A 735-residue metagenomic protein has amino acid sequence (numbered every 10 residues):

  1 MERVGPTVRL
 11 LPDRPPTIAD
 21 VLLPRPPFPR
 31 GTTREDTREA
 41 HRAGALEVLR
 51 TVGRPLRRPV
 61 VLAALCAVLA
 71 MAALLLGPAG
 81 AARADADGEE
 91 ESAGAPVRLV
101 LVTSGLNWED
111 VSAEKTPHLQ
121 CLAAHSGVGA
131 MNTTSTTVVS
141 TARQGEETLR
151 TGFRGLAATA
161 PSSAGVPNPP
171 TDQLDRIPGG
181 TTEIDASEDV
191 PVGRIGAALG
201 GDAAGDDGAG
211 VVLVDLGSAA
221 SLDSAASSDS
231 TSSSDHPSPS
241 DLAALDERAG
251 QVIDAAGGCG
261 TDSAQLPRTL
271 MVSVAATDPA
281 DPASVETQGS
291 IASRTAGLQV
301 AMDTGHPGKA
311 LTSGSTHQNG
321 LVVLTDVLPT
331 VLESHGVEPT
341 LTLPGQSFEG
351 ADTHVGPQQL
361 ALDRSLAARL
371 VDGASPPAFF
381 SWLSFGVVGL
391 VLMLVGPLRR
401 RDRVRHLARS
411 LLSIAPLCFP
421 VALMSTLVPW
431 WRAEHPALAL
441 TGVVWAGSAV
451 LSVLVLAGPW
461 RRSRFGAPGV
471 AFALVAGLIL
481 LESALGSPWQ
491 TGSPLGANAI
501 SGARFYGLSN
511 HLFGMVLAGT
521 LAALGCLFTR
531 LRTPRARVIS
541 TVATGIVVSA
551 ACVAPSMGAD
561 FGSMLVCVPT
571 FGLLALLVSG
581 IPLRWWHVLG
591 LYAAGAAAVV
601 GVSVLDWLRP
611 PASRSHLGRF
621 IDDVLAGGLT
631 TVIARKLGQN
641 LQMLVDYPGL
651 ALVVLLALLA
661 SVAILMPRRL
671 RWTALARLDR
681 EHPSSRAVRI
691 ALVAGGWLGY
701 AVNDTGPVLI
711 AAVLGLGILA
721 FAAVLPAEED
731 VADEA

Functional and structural regions predicted by a protein language model:
A73-S92, T426-L427, W431: C-terminal region of N-terminal signal peptides and the immediate post-cleavage residues of exported proteins
R83-D372: Soluble extramembrane regions of membrane proteins in the secretory/endomembrane system
D363-A499, L512-L524: Core alpha-helical transmembrane segments of integral membrane proteins
R369-A378, A497-V516, D622-A651: Short aromatic-rich membrane-water interface segments that cap or initiate transmembrane helices in multi-pass membrane
G386-V391, G442-P459, S509-F528, C567-V578 (+2 more regions): Hydrophobic cores of alpha-helical transmembrane segments in multi-pass inner/ER membrane proteins, independent
R401-L417, R462-A473, P534-V542, W586-L589 (+1 more regions): Membrane-interfacial loop-to-transmembrane alpha-helix junctions, especially the N-terminal start
P429-R432, V553-F561, A701-G706: Membrane-interface helix caps and helix-loop-helix hairpins in membrane proteins
W585-Y592, A598-V602, P611-A735: Long, compositionally biased intrinsically disordered regions
